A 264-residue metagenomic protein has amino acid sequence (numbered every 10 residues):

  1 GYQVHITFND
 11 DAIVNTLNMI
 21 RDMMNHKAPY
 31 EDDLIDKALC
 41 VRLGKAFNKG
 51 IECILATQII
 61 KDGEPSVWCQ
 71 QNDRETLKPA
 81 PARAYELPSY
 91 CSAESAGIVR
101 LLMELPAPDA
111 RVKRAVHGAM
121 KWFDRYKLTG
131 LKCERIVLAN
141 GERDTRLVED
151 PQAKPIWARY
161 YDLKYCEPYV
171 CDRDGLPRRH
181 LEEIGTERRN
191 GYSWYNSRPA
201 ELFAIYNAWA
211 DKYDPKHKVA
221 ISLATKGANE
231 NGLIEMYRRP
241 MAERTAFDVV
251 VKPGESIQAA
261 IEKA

Functional and structural regions predicted by a protein language model:
G1, E64-E86: Intrinsic, low-complexity N-terminal interaction/targeting segments
Y2-I6, K37-C40, Y85-P88, F247-V250: Second-shell loop/turn segments in exported
D10, S92, V251-G254: Short, solvent-exposed loop/helix junctions and linker helices that flank or host conserved functional motifs
N18, D22-E52, T76-A82, E86 (+2 more regions): Terminal, non-catalytic domain-edge segments
C53-Q70, L131-L138: Positively charged
A228, I234-A264: Extracellular "leader-to-stem" segments immediately downstream of a signal peptide or signal-anchor in secreted/lumenal
